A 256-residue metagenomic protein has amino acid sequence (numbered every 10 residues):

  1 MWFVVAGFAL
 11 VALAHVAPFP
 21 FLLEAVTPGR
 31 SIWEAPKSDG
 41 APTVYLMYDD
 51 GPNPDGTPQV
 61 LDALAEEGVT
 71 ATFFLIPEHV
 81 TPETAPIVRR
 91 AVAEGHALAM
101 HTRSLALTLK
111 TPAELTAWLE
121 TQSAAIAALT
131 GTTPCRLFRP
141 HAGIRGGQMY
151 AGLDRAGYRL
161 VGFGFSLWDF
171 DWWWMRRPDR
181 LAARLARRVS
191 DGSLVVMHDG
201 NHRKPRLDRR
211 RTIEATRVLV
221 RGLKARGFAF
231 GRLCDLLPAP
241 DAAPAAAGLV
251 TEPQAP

Functional and structural regions predicted by a protein language model:
W2-V16: Hydrophobic membrane-insertion alpha-helices, especially the h-region of bacterial N-terminal signal peptides
F19-D39, E66, R206-P256: C-terminal domain-boundary segment and adjacent tail
F19-K110, E114, E120-A127, T132-C135 (+2 more regions): Active-site beta->alpha N-cap acidic-glycine motif
Y48, L75-P77, M100-T102, R139-A142 (+3 more regions): A cross-domain feature marking catalytic cores of carbohydrate-active enzymes and several ubiquitous metabolic/repair
A65-T70, A97, P112-G147, A151-R159 (+2 more regions): CE4/NodB-like, metal-dependent polysaccharide N-deacetylase domain that modifies extracellular/periplasmic N-acetylated
I76, L109-E114, W172-R176, R206-R210: Short, solvent-exposed loop/turn segments at secondary-structure boundaries
P86-R89, L115-L119, R176-A182, R209-T216: Charged helix-capping and loop-helix junction motifs
I144, Y150-R188, F228-A239: His/Asp/Glu-enriched short active-site or ligand-binding loop at hydrolase and phosphoryl-transfer sites
